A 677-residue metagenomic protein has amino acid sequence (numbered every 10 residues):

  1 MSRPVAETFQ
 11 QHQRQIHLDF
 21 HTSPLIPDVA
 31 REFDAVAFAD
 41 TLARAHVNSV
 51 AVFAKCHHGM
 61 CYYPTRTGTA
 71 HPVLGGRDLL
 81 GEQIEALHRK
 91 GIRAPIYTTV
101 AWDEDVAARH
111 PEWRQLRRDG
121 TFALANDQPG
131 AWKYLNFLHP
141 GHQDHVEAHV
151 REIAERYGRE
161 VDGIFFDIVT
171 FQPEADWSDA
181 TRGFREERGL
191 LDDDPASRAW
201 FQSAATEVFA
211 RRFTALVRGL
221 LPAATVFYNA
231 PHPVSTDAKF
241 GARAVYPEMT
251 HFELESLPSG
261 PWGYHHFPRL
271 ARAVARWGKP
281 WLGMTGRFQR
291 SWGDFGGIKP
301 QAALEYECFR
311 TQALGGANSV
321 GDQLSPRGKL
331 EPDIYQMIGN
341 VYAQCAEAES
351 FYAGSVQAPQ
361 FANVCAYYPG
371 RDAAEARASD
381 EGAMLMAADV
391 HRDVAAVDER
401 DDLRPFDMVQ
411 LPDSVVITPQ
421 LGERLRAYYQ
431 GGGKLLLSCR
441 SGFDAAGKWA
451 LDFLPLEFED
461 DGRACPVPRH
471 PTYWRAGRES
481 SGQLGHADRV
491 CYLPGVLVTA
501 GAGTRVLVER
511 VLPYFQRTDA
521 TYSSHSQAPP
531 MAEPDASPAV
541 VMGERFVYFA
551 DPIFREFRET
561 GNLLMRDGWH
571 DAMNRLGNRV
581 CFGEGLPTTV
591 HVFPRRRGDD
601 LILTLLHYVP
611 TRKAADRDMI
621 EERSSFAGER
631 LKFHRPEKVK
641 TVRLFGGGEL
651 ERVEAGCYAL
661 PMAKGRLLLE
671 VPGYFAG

Functional and structural regions predicted by a protein language model:
S2-M60, K90-I92: N-terminal structural segment of carbohydrate-active enzymes
S2-V5, Q10-H12, F38-T41, V73 (+6 more regions): Carbohydrate-binding surfaces of carbohydrate-active enzymes
Q11-Q15, V47-A54, L79-N126, T225-F227: Glycine-rich, aromatic-flanked loop segments that form ligand/cofactor-binding clefts across common enzyme folds
D19-H21, A51-M60, T98-D105, F165-D176 (+4 more regions): Short, solvent-exposed turn/loop segments enriched in Gly/Ser/Thr/Pro and often Arg
H21-F33, A131-H145, G293-Q301: Active-site mouth loops of central-metabolism enzymes
Y62-G75, V100-G130, G163-D193, R243: Aromatic- and acidic-residue-enriched segments that line the glycan-binding/catalytic groove of carbohydrate-active
I96, V100-G158, A199: Active-site-adjacent "subsite" loops/lids of carbohydrate-active enzymes
L138-V245: Active-site neighborhood of glycoside hydrolase catalytic domains
